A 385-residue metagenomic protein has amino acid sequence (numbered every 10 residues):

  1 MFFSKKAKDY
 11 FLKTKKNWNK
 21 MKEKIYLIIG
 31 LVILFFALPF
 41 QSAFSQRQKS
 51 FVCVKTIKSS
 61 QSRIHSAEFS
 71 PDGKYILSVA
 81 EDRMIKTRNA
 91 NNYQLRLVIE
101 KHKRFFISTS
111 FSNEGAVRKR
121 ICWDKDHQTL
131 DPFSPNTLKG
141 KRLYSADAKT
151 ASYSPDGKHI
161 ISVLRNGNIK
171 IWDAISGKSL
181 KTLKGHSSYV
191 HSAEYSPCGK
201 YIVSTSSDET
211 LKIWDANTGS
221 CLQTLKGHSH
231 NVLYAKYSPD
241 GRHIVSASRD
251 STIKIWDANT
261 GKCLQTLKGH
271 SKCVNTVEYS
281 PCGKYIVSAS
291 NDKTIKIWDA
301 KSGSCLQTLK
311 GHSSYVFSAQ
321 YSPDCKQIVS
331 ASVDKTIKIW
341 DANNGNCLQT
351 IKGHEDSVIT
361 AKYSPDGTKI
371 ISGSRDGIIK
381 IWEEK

Functional and structural regions predicted by a protein language model:
Q46-Q61, L138-G140: A short helix->beta-strand "capping" segment at the edge of beta-propeller domains
I57-I64, E100-F106, Y144-A148, K184-Y189 (+4 more regions): WD40/WD-repeat beta-propeller blade N-cap
P71-D72, N113-E114, P155-D156, P197-C198 (+4 more regions): Residue-level detector of Asp-centered blade-edge/turn motifs that repeat once per structural unit in beta-propeller
I76, R118-R120, I160, I202 (+4 more regions): Hydrophobic beta-strand positions that form the internal "hydrophobic ladder" of WD40/Gbeta-like beta-propeller blades
D82-M84, K125, N166-N168, D208-L211 (+8 more regions): Short coil/turn segments within WD40 beta-propeller repeats
A90-N92, F133-P135, A174-S176, A216-T218 (+4 more regions): Short loop/turn segments that connect beta-strands within beta-propeller blades
I359-K385: Blade-level signature of beta-propeller repeat domains, shared across WD40, Kelch, NHL, RCC1 and BNR/Asp-box propellers
